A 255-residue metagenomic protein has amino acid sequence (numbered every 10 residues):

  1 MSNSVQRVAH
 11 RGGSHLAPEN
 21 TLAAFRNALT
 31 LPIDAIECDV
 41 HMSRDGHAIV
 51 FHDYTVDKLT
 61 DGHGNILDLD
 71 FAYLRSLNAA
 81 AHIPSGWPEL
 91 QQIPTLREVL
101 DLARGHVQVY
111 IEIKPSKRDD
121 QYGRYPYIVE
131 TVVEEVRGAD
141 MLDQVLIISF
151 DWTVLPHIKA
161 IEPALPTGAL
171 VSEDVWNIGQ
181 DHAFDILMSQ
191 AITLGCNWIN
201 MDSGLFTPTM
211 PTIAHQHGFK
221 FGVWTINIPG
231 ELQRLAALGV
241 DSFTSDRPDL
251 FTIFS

Functional and structural regions predicted by a protein language model:
M1-S255: Phosphate-group recognition and catalysis centered on beta-loop-alpha active-site segments
